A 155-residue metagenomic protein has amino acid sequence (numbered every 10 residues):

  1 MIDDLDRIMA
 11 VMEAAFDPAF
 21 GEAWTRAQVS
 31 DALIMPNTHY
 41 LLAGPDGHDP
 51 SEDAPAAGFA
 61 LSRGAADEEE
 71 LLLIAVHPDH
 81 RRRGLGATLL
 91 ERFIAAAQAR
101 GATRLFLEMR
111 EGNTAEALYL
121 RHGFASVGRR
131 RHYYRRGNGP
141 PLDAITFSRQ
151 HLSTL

Functional and structural regions predicted by a protein language model:
I2-D3, R7-R81, A87-A96, R100 (+2 more regions): Acetyl-CoA-dependent GNAT
D6, E116-A117: Alpha-helical elements of the RecA-like P-loop NTPase motor core of helicases
A27, F106-E108, L120, A125-I145: Conserved catalytic-core motifs of GNAT/GCN5-like acyltransferases
D31, A117-L118: Well-formed, non-transmembrane alpha-helical positions, independent of function
A75, D79-H80, G84, G101 (+3 more regions): Conserved functional loop/turn residues at catalytic and ligand-binding sites
G86, L90, G112-A115, H132-N138: Short glycine/proline-centered loop/turn elements that form peptide/ligand docking sites
